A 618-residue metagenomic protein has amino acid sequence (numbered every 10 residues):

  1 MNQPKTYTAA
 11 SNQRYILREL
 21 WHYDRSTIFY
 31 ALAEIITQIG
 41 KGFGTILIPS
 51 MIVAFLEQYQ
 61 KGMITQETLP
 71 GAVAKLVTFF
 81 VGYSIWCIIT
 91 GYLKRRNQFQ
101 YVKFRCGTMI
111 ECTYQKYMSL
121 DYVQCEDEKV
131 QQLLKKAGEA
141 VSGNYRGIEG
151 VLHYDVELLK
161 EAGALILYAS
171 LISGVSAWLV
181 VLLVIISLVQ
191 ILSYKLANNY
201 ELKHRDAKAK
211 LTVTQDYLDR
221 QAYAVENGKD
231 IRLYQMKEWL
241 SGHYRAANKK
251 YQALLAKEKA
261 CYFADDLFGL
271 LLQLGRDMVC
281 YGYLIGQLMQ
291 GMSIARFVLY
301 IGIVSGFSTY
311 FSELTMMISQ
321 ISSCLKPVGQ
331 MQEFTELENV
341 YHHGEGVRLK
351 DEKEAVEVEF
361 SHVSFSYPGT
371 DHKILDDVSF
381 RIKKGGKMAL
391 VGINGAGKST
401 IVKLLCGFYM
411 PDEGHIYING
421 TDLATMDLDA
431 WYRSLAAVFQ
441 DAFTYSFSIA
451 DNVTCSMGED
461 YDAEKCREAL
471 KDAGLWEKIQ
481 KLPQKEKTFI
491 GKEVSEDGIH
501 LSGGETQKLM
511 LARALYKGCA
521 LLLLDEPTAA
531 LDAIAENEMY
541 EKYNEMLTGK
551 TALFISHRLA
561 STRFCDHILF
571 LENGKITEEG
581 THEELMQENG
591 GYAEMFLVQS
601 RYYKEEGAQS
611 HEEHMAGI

Functional and structural regions predicted by a protein language model:
M1-G42, G62-V73, K94-Q98, V130-I166 (+6 more regions): Membrane-integrated ABC transporters
M1-R14, R18, V102-E149, L211-L254 (+2 more regions): Extended non-transmembrane interhelical loops and adjacent amphipathic helices of multipass membrane proteins
R25, G138-V151, K203-K210, Y223 (+5 more regions): An intracellular "coupling" helix at the cytosolic face of ABC transporter transmembrane type-1 domains
I28-T90, Y168-E201, G286-A295, Y417 (+2 more regions): Transmembrane helix-loop-helix hairpins at lipid-water interfaces of multipass membrane proteins, especially the type-1
L134, Y417, W476-L509, G518 (+1 more regions): ABC-fold ATPase nucleotide-binding domain signature/coupling loops
M236, C280, F297-E336: Cytosolic ends of transmembrane helices, especially the final helix of ABC transmembrane type-1 domains
Y417, Y432, A450-E496, Y540-E541 (+1 more regions): ABC ATPase nucleotide-binding domain helical subdomain, centered on the C-loop/LSGGQ "ABC signature"
K485, E541, T548-G549, R558-I618: C-terminal portion of ABC ATPase nucleotide-binding domains
